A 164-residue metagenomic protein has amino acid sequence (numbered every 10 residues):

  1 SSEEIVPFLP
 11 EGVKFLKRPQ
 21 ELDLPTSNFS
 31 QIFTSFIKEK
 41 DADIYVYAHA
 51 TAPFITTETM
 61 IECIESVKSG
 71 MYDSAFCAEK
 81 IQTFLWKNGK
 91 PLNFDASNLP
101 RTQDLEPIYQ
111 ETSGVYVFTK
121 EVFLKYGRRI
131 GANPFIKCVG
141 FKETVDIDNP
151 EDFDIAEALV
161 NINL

Functional and structural regions predicted by a protein language model:
S1-I5, I81-Q82: Short, polar loop motifs at secondary-structure junctions
S2-E3, T57, K120, P150: Alpha-helix N-cap/helix-start capping motif
E3-V46, F54-E62: Short phosphate-binding loop-to-helix
F8, D43, K125-Y126, A156: Residues that scaffold the ATP/ADP-binding catalytic core of kinase and kinase-like folds
E11, E39, S69-G70, R129 (+1 more regions): Alpha-helix C-cap/termination motif
P25-I32, P53-K142: Conserved core of the sugar-phosphate nucleotidyltransferase
S35-K38, E65, A158-I162: Short, well-ordered alpha-helices that flank and scaffold nucleotide-derived cofactor binding pockets
K137, E143-L164: Hydrophobic helical membrane-anchoring modules
